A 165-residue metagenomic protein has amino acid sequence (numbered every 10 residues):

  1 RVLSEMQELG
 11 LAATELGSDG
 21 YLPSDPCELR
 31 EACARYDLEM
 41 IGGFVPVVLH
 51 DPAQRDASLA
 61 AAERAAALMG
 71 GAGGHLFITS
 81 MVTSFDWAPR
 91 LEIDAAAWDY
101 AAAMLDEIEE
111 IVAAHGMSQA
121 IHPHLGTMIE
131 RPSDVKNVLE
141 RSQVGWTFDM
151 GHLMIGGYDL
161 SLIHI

Functional and structural regions predicted by a protein language model:
R1-G74, A102, D106, V112-A113 (+1 more regions): N-terminal pre-domain/capping segments
S18, L125, H152: Short, glycine/acidic-enriched loop or turn micro-motifs at the edges of active sites
V45-P46, M150-M154: Short, acidic/turn-prone active-site loops that include or flank metal/cofactor- and phosphate-binding residues
Q54-T147, I155: Active-site acidic/histidine proton-transfer and metal-coordination neighborhood in alpha/beta enzyme cores
Y158-S161: Substrate-binding surface in catalytic domains of secreted glycosidases
H164-I165: Conserved small/polar residues in nucleotide/adenosyl-binding loops
